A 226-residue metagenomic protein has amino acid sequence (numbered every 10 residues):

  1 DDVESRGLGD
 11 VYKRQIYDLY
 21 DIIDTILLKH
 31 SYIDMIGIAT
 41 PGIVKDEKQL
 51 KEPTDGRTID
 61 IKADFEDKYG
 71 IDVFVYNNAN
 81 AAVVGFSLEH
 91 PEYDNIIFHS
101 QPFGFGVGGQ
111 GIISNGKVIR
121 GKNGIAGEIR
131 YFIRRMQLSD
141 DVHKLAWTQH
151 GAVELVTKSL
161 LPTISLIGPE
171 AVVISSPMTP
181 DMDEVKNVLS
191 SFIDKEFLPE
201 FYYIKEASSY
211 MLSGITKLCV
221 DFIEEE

Functional and structural regions predicted by a protein language model:
D2-Y12: Single conserved hydrophobic/aromatic residue that forms the stacking wall/gate of nucleotide- or nucleobase-binding
L19-I36, S159-V172: Phosphate/pyrophosphate-binding loops at sites that engage ATP/ADP/AMP, CoA/4′-phosphopantetheine, polyphosphate
I23-L27, V84-L88, T157-I164, T216 (+1 more regions): Generic structural signal for well-ordered alpha-helical scaffold segments
Y32-A39, I43-M136: Phosphate-binding/catalytic loop of phosphoryl-transfer enzymes
F74-H90, D194-E226: Glycine-rich phosphate-binding/hydrolytic loop that grips phosphoryl groups
G109, D181-E184, M211-L212: Short active-site-adjacent structural elements
E128-P162, L166: Active-site core segments that coordinate phosphate-bearing ligands/cofactors across diverse enzyme families
P169-F192, I204-A207: Glycine-rich phosphate-binding loops at beta-strand->alpha-helix junctions
